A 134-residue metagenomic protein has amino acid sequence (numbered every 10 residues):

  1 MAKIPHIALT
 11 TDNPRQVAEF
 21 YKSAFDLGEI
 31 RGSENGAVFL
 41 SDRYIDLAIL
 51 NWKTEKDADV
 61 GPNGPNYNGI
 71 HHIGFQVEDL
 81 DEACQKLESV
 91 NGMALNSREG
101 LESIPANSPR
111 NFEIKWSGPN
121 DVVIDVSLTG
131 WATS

Functional and structural regions predicted by a protein language model:
M1-A18, I70-I73, S127-S134: N-terminal beta-strand motif that seeds the catalytic metal site of vicinal oxygen chelate
Q16, L80-Q85: Short, conserved charged micro-motifs
S23-I30, N91-A94: Conserved acetyl-CoA-binding loop of GNAT-fold acetyltransferases
G28-G64, W116-G118, V122-G130: Conserved short beta-strand elements that form part of the metal-binding/catalytic scaffold of enzyme active sites
E34, G69, R110: Exposed loop/turn and edge beta-strand positions of beta-sandwich/beta-sheet ligand-binding modules
N63-Q76: Helix-adjacent hinge/juxtasegments
C84-S134: Vicinal oxygen chelate
